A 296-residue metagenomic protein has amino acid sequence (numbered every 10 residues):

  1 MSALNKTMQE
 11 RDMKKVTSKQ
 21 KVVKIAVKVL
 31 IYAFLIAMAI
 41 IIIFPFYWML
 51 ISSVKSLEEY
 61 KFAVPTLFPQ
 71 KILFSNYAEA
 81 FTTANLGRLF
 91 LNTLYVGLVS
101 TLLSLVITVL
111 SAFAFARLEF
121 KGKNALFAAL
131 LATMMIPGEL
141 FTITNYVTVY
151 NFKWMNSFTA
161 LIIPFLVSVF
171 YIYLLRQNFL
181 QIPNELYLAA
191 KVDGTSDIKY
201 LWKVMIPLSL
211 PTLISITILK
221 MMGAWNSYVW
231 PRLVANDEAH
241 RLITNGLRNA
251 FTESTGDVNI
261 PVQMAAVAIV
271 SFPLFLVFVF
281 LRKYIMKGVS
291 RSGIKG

Functional and structural regions predicted by a protein language model:
M1-V22: Short, Lys/Arg-rich, polar N-terminal cytosolic tail immediately upstream of the first transmembrane signal-anchor
K19-V23, V27-G296: A structural signal for multi-pass alpha-helical bundles of membrane permease subunits that mediate small-molecule
